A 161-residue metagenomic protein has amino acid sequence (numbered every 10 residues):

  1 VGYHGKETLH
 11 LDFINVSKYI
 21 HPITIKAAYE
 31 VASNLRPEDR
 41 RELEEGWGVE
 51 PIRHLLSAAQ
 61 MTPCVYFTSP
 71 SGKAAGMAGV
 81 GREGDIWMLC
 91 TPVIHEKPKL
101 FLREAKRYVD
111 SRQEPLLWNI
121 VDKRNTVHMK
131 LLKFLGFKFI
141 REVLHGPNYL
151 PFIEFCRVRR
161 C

Functional and structural regions predicted by a protein language model:
H4-V49: Short amphipathic alpha-helix that is part of the acyltransferase structural core
L43-P63: Active-site rim helix/loop that mediates acceptor-substrate recognition in acyltransferases
Y66, G72-W87: Conserved beta-strand in the GNAT
G76, R141-L144: A structural microfeature
W87-R103: A short, internal acetyl-CoA/4′-phosphopantetheine-binding micro-motif in the GNAT/acyltransferase core
R103-L117, L135: Conserved acyl-CoA
L117-K133, L144-P147: Conserved beta-strand-loop-alpha-helix junction that forms the acyl-donor binding cleft
H145-C161: C-terminal "cap" of GNAT-fold acetyltransferases
